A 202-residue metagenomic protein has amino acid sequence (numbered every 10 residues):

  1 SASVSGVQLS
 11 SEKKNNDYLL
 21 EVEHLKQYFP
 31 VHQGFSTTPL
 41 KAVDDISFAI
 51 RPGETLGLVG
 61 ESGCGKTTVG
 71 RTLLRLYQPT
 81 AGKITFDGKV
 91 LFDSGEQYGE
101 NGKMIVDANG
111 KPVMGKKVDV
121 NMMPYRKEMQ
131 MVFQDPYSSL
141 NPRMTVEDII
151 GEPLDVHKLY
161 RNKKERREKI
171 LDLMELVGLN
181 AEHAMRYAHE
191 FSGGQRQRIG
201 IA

Functional and structural regions predicted by a protein language model:
V59-G60: The feature captures the beta-strand-to-loop junction immediately N-terminal to the Walker
L74: Helix-to-loop junction immediately C-terminal to a conserved catalytic motif
G82-G95, E100-V113, Y125: Conserved ABC transporter NBD signature motif
V90, K164-E182: Conserved ABC ATPase "signature" region
Y137, R143-V156, R167, L171 (+1 more regions): Short helical segment in ABC ATPase nucleotide-binding domains corresponding to the A-loop/adjacent helical element
Y187-F191, Q195: Conserved ABC ATPase signature
